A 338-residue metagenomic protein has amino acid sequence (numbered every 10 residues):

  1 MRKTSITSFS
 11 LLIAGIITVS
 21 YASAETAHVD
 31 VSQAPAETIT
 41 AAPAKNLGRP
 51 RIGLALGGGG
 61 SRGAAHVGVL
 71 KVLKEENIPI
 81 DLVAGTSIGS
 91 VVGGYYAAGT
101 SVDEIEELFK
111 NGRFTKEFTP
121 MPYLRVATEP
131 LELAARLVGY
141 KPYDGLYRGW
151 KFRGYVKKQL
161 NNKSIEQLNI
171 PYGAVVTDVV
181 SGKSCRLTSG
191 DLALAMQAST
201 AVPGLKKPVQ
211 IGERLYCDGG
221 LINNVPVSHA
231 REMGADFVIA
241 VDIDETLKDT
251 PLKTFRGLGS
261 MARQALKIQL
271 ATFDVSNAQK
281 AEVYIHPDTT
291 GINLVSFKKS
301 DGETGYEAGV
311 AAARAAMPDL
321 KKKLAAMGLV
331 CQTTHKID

Functional and structural regions predicted by a protein language model:
M1-S10: Bacterial N-terminal signal peptides that target proteins for export
R2, Y21-T86, G94-D338: Patatin-like phospholipase
F9-T18: Bacterial N-terminal signal peptides
